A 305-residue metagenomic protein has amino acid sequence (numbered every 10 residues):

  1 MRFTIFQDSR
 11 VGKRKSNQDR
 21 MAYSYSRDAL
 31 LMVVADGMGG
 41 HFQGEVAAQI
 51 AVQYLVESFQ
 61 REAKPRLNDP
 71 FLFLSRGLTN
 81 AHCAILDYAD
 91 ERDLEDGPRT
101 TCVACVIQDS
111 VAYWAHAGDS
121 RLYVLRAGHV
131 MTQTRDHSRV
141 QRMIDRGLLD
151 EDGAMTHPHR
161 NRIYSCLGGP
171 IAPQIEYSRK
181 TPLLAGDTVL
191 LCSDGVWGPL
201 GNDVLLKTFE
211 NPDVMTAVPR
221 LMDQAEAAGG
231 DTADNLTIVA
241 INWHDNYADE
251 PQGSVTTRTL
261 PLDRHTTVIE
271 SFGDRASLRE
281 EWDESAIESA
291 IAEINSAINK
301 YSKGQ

Functional and structural regions predicted by a protein language model:
M1-Q305: PP2C/PPM-type serine/threonine phosphatase catalytic domain
